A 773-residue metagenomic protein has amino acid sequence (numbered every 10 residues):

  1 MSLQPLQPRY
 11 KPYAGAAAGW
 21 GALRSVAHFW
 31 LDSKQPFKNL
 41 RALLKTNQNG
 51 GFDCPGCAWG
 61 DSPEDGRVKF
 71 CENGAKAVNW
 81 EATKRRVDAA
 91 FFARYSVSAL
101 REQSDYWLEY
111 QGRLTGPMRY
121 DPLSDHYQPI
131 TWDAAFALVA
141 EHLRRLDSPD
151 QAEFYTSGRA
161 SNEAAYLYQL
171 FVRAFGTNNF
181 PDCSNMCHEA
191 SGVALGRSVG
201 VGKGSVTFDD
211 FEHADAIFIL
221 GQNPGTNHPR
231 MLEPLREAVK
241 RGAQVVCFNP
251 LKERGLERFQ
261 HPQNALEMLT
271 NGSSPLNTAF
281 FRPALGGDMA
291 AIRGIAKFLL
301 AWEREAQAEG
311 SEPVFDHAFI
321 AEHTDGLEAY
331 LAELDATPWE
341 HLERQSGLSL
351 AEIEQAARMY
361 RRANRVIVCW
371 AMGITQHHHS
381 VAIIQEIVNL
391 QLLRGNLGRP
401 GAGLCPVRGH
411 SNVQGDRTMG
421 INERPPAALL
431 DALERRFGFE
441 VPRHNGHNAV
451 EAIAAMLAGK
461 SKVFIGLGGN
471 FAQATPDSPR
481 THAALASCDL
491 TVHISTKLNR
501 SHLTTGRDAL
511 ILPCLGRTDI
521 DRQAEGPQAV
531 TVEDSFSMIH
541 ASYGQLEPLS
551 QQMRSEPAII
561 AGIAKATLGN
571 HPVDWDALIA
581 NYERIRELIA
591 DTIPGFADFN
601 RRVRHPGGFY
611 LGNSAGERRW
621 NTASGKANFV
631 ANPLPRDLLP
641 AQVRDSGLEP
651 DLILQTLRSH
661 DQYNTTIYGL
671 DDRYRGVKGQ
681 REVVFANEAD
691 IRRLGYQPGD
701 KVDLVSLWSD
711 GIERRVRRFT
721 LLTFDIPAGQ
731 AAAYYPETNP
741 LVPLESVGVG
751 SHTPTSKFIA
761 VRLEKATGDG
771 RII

Functional and structural regions predicted by a protein language model:
M1-G51: Intrinsically disordered, low-structural-confidence terminal and linker regions
H28-Q35, L43-D150, P250-N364: Cofactor-/ligand-binding subdomain signature composed of acidic, glycine-rich, tryptophan-containing flexible loops
P55, Y127-H213: Long, structured ligand/cofactor-binding scaffold of large enzymes
V78-E102, F136-T177, A382, E386-N422: A short, flexible N-terminal coil/short beta segment enriched in small residues
Q111, Q151, R365, D508 (+6 more regions): A residue-level signal for beta-strand positions that form part of recognition/binding surfaces within mature
L114, M118, S273, Y330 (+6 more regions): Short clusters of hydrophobic/aromatic residues that line enzyme substrate/ligand-binding pockets
A190-N389, L393-P400, V407-I589, L657-I772: Non-catalytic alpha/beta scaffold blocks inside enzyme catalytic domains
L578-R673: Long, low-complexity segments enriched in small/aliphatic residues
